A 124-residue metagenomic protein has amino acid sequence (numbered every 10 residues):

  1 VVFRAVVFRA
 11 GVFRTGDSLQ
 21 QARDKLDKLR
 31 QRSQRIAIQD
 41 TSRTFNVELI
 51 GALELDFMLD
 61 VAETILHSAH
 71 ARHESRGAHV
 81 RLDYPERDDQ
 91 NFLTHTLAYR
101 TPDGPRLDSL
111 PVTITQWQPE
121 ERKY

Functional and structural regions predicted by a protein language model:
V1-Y124: Glycine- and aromatic-enriched mobile tails/lids
